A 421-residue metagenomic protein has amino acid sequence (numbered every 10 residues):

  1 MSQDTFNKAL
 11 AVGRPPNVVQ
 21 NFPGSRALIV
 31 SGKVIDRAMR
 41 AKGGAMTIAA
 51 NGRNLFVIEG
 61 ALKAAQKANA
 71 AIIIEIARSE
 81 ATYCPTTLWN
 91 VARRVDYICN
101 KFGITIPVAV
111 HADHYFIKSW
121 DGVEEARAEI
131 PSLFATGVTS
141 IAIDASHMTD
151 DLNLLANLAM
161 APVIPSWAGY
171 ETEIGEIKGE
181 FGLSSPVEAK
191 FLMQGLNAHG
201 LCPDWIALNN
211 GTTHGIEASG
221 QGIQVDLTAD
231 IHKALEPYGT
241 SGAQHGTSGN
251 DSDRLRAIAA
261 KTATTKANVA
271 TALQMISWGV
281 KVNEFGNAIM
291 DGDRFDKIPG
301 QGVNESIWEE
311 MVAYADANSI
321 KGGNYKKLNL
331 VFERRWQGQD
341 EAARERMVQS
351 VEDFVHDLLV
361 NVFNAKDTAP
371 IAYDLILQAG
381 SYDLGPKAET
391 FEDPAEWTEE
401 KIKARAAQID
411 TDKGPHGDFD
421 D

Functional and structural regions predicted by a protein language model:
M1-V19, Y314-D421: C-terminal extensions of enzymes
M46-G52, I72-I76, I106-F116, I141-I143 (+4 more regions): Hydrophobic faces of well-ordered beta-strands that scaffold small-molecule active sites in alpha/beta enzyme cores
G52, A145-L155, I174-F191, G246-S252: Active-site glycine- and acidic-residue-rich loops that bind and position anionic ligands or nucleotide-like cofactors
I76-V163, G169, P394-E399: Active-site beta->alpha loop and helix N-cap motifs at the rims of alpha/beta catalytic domains
G103, Y238-R335: Catalytic-face loop-and-helix region of soluble metabolic enzyme cores
S119-S132, G179-E180, S184, E188 (+1 more regions): Catalytic cores of alpha/beta
T136-D151, G200, N210-H214, N250 (+1 more regions): Glycine-rich phosphate-binding active-site loops on the catalytic face of alpha/beta enzymes
H199-T228: Glycine/Thr-rich beta-alpha phosphate-binding loop at enzyme active sites
